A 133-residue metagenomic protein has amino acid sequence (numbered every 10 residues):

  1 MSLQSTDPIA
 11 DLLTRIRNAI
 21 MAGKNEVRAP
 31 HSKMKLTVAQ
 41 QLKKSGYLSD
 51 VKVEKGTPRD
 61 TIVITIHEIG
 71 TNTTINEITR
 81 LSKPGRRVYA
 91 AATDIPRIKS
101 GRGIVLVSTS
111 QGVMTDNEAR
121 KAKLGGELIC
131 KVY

Functional and structural regions predicted by a protein language model:
M1-Y133: Core subunits and conserved enzymes of cellular information-processing and envelope-translocation systems across
